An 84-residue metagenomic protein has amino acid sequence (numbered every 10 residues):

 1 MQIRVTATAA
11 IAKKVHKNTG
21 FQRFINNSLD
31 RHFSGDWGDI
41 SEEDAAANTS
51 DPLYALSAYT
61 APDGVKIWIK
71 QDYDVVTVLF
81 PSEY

Functional and structural regions predicted by a protein language model:
M1-S57: Compact soluble domain cores
D51-Y84: Short, compact, well-ordered microdomains
